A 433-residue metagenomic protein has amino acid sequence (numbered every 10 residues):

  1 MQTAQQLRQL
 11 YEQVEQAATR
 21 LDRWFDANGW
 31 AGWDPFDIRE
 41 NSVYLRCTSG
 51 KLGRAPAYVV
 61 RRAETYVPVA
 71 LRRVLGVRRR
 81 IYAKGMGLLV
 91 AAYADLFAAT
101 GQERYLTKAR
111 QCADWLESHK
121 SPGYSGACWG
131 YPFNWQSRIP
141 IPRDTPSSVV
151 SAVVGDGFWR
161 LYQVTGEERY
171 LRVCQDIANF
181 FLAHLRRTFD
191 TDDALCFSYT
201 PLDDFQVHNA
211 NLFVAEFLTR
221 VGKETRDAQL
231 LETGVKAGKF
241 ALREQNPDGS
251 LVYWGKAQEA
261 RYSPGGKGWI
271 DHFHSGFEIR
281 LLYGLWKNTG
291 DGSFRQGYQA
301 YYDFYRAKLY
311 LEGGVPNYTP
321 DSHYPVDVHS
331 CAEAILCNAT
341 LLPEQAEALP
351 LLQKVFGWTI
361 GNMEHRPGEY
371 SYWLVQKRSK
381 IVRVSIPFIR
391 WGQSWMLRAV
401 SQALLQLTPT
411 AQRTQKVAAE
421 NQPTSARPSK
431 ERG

Functional and structural regions predicted by a protein language model:
M1-G433: Glycan-recognition and catalytic cores of secretory/periplasmic carbohydrate-active enzymes
